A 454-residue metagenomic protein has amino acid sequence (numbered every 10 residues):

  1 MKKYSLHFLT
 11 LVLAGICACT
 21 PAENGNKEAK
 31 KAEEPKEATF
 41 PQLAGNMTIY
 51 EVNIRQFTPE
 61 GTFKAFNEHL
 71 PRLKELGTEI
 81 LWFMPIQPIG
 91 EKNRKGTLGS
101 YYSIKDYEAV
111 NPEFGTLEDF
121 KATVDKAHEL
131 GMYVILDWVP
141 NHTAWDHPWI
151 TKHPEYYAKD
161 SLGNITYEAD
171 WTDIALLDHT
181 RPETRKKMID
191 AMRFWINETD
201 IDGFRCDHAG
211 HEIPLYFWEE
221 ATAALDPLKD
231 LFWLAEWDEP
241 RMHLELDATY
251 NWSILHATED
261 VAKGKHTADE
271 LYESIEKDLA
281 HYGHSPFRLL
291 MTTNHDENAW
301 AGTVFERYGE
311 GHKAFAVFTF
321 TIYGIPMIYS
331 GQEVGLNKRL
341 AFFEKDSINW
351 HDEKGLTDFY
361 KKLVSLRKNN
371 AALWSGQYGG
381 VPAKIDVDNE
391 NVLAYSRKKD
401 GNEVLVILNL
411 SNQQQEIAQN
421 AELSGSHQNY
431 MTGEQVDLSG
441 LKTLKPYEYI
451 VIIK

Functional and structural regions predicted by a protein language model:
M1-F8: Bacterial N-terminal signal peptides that target proteins for export
L9-I16: Bacterial N-terminal signal peptides
C19-W82, P88, K126, Y272 (+2 more regions): Carbohydrate-interacting/catalytic domains
K27-A32, N197, D207-M291, R307 (+7 more regions): Active-site-proximal helices and loops of the catalytic beta/alpha 8
E34-K64, E68-E79, P85-T199, F217-P227: Substrate-binding/active-site clefts of carbohydrate-active enzymes
T48-Y50, L81-F83, V134-L136, F204 (+3 more regions): Hydrophobic faces of well-ordered beta-strands that scaffold small-molecule active sites in alpha/beta enzyme cores
R55-F57, I86, V139-N141, A209-H211 (+2 more regions): Active-site beta-loop-alpha junctions enriched in small/polar residues
A316-V334: Conserved short secondary-structure transition element at the edge of the structured enzyme core that lines
